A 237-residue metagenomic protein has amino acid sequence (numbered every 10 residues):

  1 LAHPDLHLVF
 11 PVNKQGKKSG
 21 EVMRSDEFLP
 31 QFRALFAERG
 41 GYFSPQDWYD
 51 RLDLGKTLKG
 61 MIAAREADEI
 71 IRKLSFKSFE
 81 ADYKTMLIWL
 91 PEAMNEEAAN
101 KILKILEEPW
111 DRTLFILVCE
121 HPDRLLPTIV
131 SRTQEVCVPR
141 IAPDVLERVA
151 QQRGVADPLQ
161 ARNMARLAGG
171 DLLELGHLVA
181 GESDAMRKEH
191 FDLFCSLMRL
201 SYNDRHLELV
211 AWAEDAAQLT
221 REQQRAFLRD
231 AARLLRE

Functional and structural regions predicted by a protein language model:
L1, D111-L114, E120-D230, L234-L235: Charged, glycine-rich active-site and insertion segments that engage polyanionic ligands
L1-E97: Clamp-loader machinery-focused feature within the broader ASCE/P-loop NTPase space
P11, E107, R236: Residue-level marker of positions within ordered structural domains that often coincide with functionally constrained
R24-F28, T57-G60, L103-E107, H121-P122 (+1 more regions): Short, mixed-charge, low-aromatic patches
S75, F79, L103-E107, L126 (+2 more regions): Signal for well-folded cores of large energy- and translation-related assemblies
K84-R112, H121: Conserved Walker B catalytic segment
T85, W89-A93, A226-E237: Amphipathic alpha-helical interaction/assembly segments
